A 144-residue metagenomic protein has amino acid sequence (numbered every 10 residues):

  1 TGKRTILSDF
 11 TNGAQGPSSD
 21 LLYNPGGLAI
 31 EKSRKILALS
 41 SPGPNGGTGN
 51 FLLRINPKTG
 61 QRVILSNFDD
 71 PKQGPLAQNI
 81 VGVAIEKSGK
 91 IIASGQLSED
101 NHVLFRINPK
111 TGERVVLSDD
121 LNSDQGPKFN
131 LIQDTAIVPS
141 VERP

Functional and structural regions predicted by a protein language model:
T1-G2, N56-G60, N108-G112: Short loop/turn segments that connect beta-strands within beta-propeller blades
T5-T11, V63-D69, V115-N122: Beta-propeller fold detector
G13-N24, D70-N79, N122-I132: Short glycine-/Asp-/Thr-/Trp-enriched loop segments that recur within the blades of beta-propeller repeat domains
I30-S33, I85-S88, V138-R143: Residue-level detector of Asp-centered blade-edge/turn motifs that repeat once per structural unit in beta-propeller
A38-L39, A93-S94: Residue position within the beta-strands of beta-propeller blades
P42-G47, L97-N101: Short glycine/acidic-enriched loop and turn motifs that connect beta-strands
G49-R54, H102-R106: A short loop-to-beta-strand structural motif that recurs across blades of beta-propeller domains
